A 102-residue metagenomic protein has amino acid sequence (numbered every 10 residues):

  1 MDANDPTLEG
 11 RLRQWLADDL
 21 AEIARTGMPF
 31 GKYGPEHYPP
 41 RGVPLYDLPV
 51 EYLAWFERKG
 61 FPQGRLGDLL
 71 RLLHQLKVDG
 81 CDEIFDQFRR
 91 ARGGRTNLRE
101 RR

Functional and structural regions predicted by a protein language model:
M1-R102: DEDD superfamily 3′-5′ metal-dependent exonuclease/proofreading module
